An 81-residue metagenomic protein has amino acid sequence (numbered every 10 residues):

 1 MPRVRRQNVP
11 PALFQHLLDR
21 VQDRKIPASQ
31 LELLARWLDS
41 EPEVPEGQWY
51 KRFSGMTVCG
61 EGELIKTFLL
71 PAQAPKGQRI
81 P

Functional and structural regions predicted by a protein language model:
M1-P81: Ribonuclease/tRNase effector modules and their secretory precursors
